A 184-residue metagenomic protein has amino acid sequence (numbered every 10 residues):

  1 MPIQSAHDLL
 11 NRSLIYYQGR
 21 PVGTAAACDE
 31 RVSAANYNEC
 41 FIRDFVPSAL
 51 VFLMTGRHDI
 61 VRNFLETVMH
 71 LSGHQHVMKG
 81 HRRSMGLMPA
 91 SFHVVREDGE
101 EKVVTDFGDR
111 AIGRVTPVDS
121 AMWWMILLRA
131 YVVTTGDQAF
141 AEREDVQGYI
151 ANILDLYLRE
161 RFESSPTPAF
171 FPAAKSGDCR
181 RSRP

Functional and structural regions predicted by a protein language model:
M1-P184: Acidic, mature catalytic/reactive cores of soluble proteins
